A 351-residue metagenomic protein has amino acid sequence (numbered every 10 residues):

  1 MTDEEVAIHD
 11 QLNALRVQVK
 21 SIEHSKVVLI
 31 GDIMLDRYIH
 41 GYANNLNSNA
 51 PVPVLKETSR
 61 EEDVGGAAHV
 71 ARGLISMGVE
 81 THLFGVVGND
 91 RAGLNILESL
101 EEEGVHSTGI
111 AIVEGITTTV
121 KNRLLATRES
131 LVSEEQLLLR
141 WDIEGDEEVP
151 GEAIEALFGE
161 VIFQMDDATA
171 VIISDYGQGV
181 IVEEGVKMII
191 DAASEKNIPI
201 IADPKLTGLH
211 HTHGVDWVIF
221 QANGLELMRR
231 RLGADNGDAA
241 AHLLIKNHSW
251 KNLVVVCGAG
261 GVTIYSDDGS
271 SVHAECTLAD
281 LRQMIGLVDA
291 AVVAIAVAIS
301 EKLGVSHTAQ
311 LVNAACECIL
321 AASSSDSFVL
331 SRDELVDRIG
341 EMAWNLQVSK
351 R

Functional and structural regions predicted by a protein language model:
T2-H9, V27, L35-I172, V329-R351: Conserved N-terminal subdomain of the carbohydrate kinase-like
D3-L15, D167, E184-P199, P204-G214 (+2 more regions): Conserved phosphate-binding/catalytic region of the ribokinase-like
N13-E23: A short acidic-Thr-Gly-centered motif at the start of a beta-strand
H24-S25, G78, A168, V215-D216 (+2 more regions): Short, well-ordered alpha-helix to beta-strand connector turns
L29, L83-G85, A202, V255: Structural beta-sheet core signal
D32-I33, Y176: Active-site metal-binding loops of divalent metal-dependent hydrolases
N45-A50, V54, L124-I143, V149-F158 (+3 more regions): Conserved beta-alpha-beta core of the PfkB/ribokinase-like small-molecule kinase fold
